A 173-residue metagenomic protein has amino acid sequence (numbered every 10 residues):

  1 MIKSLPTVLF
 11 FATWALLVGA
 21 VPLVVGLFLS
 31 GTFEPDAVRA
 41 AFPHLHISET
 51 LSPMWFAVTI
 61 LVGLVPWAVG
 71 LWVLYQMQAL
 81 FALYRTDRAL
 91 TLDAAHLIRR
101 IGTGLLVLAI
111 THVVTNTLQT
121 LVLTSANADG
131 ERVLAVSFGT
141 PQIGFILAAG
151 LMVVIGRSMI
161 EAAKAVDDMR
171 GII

Functional and structural regions predicted by a protein language model:
M1-A20, H96-G102: Alpha-helical transmembrane segments and their helix-start/interface "positive-inside/aromatic belt" motifs in integral
T7-F10, R99-G102, E131-V154: Individual transmembrane alpha-helices with interfacial aromatic-anchor signatures
V21-E34, I110-T120: C-terminal TM-helix exit segments that contain a strictly Trp-centered aromatic cap at the helix terminus
P35-S52: Perimembrane loop-to-helix junctions flanking transmembrane segments
A41-P43, L118-S137: Interfacial non-cytosolic loop connecting adjacent transmembrane helices
V62-A82, A149-K164: Transmembrane alpha-helical segments in integral membrane proteins
L74-I98, V166-I173: Cytoplasmic juxtamembrane regions at transmembrane-helix boundaries
R88-T120: Hydrophobic alpha-helical transmembrane segments of integral membrane proteins
